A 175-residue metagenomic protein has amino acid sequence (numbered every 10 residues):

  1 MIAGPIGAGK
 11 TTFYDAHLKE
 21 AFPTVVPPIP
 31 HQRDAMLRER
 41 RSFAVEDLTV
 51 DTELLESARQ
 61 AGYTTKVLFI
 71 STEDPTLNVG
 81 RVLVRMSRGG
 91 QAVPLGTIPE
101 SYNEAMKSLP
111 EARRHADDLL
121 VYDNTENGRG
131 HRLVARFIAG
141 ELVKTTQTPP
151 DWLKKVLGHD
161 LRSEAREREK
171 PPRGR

Functional and structural regions predicted by a protein language model:
M1-V45, D51-V79, V84-E100, E104-R175: Glycine-rich phosphate-binding loop of ATP-dependent small-molecule kinases
